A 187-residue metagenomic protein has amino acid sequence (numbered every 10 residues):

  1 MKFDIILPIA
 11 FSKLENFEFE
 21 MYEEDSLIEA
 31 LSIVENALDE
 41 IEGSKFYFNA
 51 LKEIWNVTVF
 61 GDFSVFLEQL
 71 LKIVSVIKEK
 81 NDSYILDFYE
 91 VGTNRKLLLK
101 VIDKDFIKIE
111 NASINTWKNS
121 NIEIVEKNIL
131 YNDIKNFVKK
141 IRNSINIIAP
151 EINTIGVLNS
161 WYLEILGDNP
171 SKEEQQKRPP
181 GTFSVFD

Functional and structural regions predicted by a protein language model:
M1-E68: N-terminal low-complexity, intrinsically disordered segments
M1-S26, W161-D187: Terminal, compositionally biased segments
S32-E35, K72, V91-L98: Short small/polar-residue motifs
L38-E40, K78, V91, V101: A generic structural signal for short, solvent-exposed coil/turn residues that cap or connect secondary-structure
D39, I77-K80, K140-N143: Short C-terminal domain-edge/linker segments immediately following a structured domain
V57-I85, Y89: Compact, well-ordered interaction domains used in eukaryotic information-processing assemblies
S83-L130: An exposed acidic His-Trp-rich patch
N115-F186: Mixed-charge, glycine-accented linear interaction segment located at domain edges/termini
